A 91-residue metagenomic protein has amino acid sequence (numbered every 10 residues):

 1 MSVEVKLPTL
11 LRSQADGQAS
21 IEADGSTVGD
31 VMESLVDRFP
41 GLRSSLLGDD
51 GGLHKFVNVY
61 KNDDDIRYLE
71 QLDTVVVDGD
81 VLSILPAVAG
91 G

Functional and structural regions predicted by a protein language model:
M1-G90: Ubiquitin-like/PB1-type beta-grasp interaction modules and other compact soluble beta-rich domains
